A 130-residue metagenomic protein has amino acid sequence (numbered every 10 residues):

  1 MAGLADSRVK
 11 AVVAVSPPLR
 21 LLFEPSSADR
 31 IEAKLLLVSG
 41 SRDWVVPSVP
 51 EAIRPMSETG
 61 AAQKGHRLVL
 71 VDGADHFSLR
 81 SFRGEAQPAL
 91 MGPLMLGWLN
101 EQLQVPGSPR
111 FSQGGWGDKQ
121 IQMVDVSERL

Functional and structural regions predicted by a protein language model:
M1-S27: Primarily recognizes the serine-hydrolase "nucleophile elbow" in alpha/beta-hydrolase and SGNH/GDSL folds
A2, R67-L70, G114-K119: Preference for short coil/turn "hinge" residues that link or interrupt alpha-helices
V9-K10, H66, F111: Residue-level recognition of the N-termini of beta-strands and the immediately preceding loop/turn
V12, L22, V49, T59 (+3 more regions): Surface-exposed loop/turn and secondary-structure junction residues enriched for glycine/proline
L21, R30, H76-S78, R110 (+1 more regions): Residue-level preference for alpha-helix termini and adjacent loops
R30-G92, L96-G97, E101: Active-site-adjacent alpha-helix of alpha/beta-hydrolase-fold enzymes
E85-L130: Catalytic active-site module of serine/aspartate enzymes centered on a nucleophile-bearing elbow/loop
